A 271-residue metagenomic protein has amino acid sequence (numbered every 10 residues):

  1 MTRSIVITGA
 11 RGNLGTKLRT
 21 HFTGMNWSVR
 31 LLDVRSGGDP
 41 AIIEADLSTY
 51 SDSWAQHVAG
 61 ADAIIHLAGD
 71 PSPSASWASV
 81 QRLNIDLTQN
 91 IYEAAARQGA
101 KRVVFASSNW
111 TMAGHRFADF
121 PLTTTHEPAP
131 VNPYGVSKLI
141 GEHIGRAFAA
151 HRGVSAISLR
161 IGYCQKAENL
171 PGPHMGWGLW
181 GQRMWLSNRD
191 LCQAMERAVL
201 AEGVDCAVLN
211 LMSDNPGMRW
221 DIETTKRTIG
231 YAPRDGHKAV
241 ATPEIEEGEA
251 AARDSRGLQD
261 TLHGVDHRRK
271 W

Functional and structural regions predicted by a protein language model:
I5-M25: N-terminal Rossmann NAD(P)H-binding glycine-rich loop of SDR-like oxidoreductase domains
V34-Y50: Rossmann-fold cofactor-recognition segment
L47-L83: NAD(P)H-binding glycine-rich loop region in Rossmannoid oxidoreductase-like domains and their noncatalytic homologs
I64, A75-V103: NAD(P)-cofactor binding segment of oxidoreductase domains
R82, D119-A156: Catalytic helix-loop patch of NAD(P)-dependent Rossmann-fold dehydrogenases
N90-V131: Conserved Rossmann-fold NAD(P)-dependent oxidoreductase catalytic core, especially the SDR/UDP-sugar
Y163-E168, W185-A207, D214: Alpha-helical substrate-binding/gating segment
G172-P173, V208, N215-A232, E246-K270: Conserved C-terminal active-site "lid" loop/helix of NAD(P)H-dependent oxidoreductases that clamps the redox cofactor
